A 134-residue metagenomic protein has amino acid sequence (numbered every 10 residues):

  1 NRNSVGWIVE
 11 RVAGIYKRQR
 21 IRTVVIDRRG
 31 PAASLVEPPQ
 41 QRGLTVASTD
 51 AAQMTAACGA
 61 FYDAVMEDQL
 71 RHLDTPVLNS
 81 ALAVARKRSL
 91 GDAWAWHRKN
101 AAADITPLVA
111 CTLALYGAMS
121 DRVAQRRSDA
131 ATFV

Functional and structural regions predicted by a protein language model:
N1-I26: Nucleic-acid-processing active sites and adjacent nucleic-acid-binding tracks, predominantly divalent metal-dependent
R2-W7, P31-A32, A52-A57: Short acidic loop-to-helix transition motifs that present clustered carboxylates
S4, A13, G91-A93, A130: Generic intrinsically disordered, low-complexity segments enriched for polar/acidic and small residues
W7-R11, L35, L78, W96-R98 (+1 more regions): Tryptophan-centered motif/residue detector
Q19-L35, A47: Short glycine-rich phosphate-binding loop at a beta-alpha junction
E37-Q125: Metal-dependent DNA phosphodiester-chemistry modules and their immediately adjacent helices/loops in DNA-processing
A124-V134: Acidic, low-complexity intrinsically disordered tails
